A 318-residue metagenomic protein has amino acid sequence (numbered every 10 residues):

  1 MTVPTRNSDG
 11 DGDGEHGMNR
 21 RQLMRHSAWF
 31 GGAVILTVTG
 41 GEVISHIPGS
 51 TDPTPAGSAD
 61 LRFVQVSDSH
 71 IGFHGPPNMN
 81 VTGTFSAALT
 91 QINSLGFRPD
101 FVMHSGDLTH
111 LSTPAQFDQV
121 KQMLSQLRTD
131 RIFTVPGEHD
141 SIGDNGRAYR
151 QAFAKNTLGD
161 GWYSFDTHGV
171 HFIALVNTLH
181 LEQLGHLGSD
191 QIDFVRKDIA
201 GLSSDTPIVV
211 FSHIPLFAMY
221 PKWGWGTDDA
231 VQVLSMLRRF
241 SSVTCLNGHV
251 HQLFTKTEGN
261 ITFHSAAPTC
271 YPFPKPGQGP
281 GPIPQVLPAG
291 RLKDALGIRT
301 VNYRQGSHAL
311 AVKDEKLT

Functional and structural regions predicted by a protein language model:
M1-Q22: N-terminal secretory signal peptides
M18-I44: N-terminal export leaders
H26, E42-D118, K197: N-terminal active-site segment of His-dependent metallophosphoesterases
G49-P55, T113-P207, D229-T244, K256-A267 (+2 more regions): Extended active-site neighborhood of metal-dependent phosphoesterases/phosphodiesterases
V66-S67, V102-G106, F133-E138, F211-S212 (+2 more regions): Active-site neighborhood of phospho(di)ester-bond hydrolases with catalytic His/Asp-centered motifs
F73-G75, L108-T109, T178-L187, F217-K222: Surface-exposed cleft-lining segments at the edges of enzyme active sites
N177, F211-L216, G248-V250, E315: Short, well-ordered beta-to-alpha junction loops that form the rim of enzyme active sites and present histidine/acidic
S203-M219: Short acidic, glycine-rich surface-loop motifs adjacent to enzyme active sites
